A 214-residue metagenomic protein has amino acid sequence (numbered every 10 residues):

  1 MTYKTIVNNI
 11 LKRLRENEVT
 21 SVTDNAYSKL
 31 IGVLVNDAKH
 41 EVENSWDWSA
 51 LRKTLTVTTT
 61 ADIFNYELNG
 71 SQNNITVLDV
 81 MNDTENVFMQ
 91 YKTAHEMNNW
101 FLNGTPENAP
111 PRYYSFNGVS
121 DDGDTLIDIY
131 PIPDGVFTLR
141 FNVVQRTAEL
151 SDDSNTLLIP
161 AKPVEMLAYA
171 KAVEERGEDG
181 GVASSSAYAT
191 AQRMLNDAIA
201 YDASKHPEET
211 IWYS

Functional and structural regions predicted by a protein language model:
M1-S214: Glycine-enriched, solvent-exposed interface loops adjoining structured elements
